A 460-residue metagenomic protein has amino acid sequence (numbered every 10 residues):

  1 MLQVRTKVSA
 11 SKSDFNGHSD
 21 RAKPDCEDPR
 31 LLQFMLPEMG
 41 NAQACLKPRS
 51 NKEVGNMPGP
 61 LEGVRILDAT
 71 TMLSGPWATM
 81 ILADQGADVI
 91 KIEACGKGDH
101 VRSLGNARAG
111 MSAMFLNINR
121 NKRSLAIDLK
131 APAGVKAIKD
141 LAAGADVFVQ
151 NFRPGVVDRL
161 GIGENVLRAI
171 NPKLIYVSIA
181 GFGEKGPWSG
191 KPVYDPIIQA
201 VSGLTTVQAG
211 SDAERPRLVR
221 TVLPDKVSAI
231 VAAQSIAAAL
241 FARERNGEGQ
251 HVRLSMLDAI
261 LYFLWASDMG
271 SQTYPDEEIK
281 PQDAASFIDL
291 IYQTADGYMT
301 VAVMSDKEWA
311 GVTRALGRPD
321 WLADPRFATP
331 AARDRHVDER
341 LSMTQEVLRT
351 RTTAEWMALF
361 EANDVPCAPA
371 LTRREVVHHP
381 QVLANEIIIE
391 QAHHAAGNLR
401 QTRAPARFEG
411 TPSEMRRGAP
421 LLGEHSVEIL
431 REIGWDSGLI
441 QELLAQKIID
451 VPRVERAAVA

Functional and structural regions predicted by a protein language model:
M1-G17, P24: Extreme N-terminal basic, low-complexity initiation segments that serve as generic localization/processing leaders
G17-S19, E27, M35, A42: Short hydrophobic alpha-helical segments enriched in small aliphatic residues
M39-N41, L46, S50-R245, P275 (+3 more regions): N-terminal helix-loop segment corresponding to the beta1-alpha1 unit of nucleotide/adenylate-binding folds
E184, A213-L223, E244-D258, E277-A284 (+2 more regions): Conserved Rossmann-fold dehydrogenase catalytic segment
A229-G249, Y262-Q272, T313-R318: Oxidoreductase and adenylate-handling cofactor-binding alpha/beta cores
Y274, F287-N363, C367: Aromatic-enriched alpha-helical interface/lid elements that frame and gate functional surfaces
E361-V382: Conserved PLP cofactor-binding pocket of PLP-dependent enzymes
A395-E442: Flexible, small-/acidic-enriched active-site or ligand-binding loops
